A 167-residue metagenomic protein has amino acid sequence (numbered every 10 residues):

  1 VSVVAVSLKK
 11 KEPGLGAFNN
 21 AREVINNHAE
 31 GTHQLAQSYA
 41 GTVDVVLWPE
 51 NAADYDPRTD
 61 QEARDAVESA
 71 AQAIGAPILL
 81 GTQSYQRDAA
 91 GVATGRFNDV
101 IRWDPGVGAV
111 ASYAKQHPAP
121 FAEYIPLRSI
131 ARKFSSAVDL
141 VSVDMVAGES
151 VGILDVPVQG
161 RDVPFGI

Functional and structural regions predicted by a protein language model:
V1-I167: Enzyme catalytic cores with a strong preference for nitrogen-chemistry domains
